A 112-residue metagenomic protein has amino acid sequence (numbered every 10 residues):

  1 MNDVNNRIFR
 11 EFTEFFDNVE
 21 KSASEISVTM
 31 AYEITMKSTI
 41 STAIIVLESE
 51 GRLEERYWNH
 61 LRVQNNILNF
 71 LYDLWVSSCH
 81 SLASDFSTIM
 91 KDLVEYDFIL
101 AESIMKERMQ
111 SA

Functional and structural regions predicted by a protein language model:
N2-A112: Acidic interaction surfaces
